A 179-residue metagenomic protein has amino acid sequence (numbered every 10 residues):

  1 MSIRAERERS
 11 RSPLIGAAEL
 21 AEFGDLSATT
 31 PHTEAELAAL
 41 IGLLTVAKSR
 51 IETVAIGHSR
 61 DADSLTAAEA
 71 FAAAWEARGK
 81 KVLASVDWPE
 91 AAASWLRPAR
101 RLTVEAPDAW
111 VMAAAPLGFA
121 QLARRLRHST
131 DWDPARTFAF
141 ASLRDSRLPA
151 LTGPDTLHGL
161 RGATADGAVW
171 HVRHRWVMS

Functional and structural regions predicted by a protein language model:
M1-I3, E52-I56, T103: Short N-terminal helix-initiation segments at or just after the protein's N-terminus
M1-R4, V177-S179: Short amphipathic alpha-helical segments
S2-G42, S85-V86, T152-D166: Short beta-strand elements at the ligand-binding edges of bilobed clamshell
F23-V86: An alpha-beta-alpha
A67-W170: Extracellular/periplasmic bilobed ligand-binding domains
V169-S179: C-terminal substrate-binding/catalytic core of Rossmann-like NAD(P)-dependent dehydrogenases/reductases
